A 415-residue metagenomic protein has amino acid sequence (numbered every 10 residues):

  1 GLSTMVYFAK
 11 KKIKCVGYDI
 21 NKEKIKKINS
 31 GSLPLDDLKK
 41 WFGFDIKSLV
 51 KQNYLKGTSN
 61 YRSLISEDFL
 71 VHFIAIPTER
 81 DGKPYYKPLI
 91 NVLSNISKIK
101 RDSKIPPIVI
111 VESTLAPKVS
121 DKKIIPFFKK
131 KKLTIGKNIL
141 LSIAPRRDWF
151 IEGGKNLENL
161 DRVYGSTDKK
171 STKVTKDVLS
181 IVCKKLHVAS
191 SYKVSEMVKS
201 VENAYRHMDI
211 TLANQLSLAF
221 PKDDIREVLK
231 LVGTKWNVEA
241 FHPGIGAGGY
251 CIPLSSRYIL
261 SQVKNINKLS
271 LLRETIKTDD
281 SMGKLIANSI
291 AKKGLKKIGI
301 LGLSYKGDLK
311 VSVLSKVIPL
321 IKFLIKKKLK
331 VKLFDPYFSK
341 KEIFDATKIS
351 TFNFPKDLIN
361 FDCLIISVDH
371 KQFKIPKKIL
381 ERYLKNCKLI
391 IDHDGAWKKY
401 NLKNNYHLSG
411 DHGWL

Functional and structural regions predicted by a protein language model:
G1-L415: Structural/interface elements that position substrates and couple domains in central-metabolism enzymes
